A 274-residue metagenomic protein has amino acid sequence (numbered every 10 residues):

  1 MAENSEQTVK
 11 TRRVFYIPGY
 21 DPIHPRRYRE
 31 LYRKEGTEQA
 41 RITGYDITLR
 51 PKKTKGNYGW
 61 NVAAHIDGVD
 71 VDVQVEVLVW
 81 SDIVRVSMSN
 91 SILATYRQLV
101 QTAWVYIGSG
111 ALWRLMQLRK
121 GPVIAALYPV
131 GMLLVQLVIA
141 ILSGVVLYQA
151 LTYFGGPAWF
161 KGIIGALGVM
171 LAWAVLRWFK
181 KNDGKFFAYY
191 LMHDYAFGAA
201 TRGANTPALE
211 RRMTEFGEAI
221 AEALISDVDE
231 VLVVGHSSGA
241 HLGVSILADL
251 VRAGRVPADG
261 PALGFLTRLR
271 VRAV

Functional and structural regions predicted by a protein language model:
M1-I107, A273: Membrane-protein extramembrane domains
M1-K10, D67, V145-V146, A158-W159 (+3 more regions): Polar low-complexity intrinsically disordered regions
T11-T37, R202-V274: Serine-dependent carboxylesterase/thioesterase catalytic core of lipase-like alpha/beta-hydrolase/SGNH enzymes
V14-R27, V135-A140, W178, N182-D183: Short N-terminal secondary-structure initiator segments
P22, V71-M132, T152-V228: Active-site catalytic motif of lipid deacylating hydrolases and related acyltransferases
T48-G56, A166, P207-L209, G239-V244: Short linear motifs at secondary-structure transitions and domain/linker junctions
Q136-F160: Juxtamembrane "helix exit" motif at the C-terminal ends of alpha-helical transmembrane segments in multi-pass membrane
